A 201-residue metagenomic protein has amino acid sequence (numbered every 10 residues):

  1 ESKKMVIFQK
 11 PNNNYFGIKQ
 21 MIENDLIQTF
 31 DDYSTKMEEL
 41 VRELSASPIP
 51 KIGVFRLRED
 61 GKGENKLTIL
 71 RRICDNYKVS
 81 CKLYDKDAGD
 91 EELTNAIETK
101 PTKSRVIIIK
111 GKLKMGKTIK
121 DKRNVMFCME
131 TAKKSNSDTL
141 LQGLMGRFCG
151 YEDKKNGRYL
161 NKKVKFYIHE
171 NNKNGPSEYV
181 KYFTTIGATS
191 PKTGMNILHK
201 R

Functional and structural regions predicted by a protein language model:
E1, L70-I73, K122-F127, L144 (+1 more regions): Short secondary-structure boundary/capping segments
E1-K10: Post-DEXD/H (motif II) to motif III coupling segment of the RecA-like Helicase ATP-binding lobe
F8, Y15-F16, F30, F55 (+6 more regions): Phenylalanine-focused residue identity feature
P11-D121, A132-L141, Y159-L160: Conserved C-terminal RecA-like helicase domain
R42-I49, D75, G146-D153, T184-A188: Generic surface-pattern signal
N76-V79, P101, F127-A132, E152-K165 (+1 more regions): Polar, enzyme-active/binding microenvironments
L141, G146-E178: Conserved segment of the helicase C-terminal RecA-like domain
N161-K163, E170-R201: Long, hydrophobic alpha-helical segments
